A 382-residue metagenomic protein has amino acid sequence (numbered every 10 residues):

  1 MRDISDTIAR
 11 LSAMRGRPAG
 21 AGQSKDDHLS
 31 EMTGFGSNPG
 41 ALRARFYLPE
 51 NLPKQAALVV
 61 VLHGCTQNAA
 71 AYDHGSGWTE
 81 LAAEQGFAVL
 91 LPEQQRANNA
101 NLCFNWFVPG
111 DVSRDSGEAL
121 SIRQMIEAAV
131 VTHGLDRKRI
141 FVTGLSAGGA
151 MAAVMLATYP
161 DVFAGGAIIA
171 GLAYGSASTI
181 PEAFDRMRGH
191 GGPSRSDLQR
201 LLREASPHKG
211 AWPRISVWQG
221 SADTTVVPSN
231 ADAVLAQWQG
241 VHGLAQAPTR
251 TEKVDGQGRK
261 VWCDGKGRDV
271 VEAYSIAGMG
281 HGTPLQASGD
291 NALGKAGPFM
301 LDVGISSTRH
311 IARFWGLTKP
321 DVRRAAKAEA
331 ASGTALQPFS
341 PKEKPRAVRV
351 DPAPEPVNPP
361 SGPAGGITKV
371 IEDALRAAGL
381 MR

Functional and structural regions predicted by a protein language model:
M1-L58, A70-S76, E84, R137 (+7 more regions): A domain-start/cap signature at the N-terminus of enzymes
L52-A100, S176: Short substrate-entry loop that stabilizes the transition state in hydrolases
V60-T66, A170, Q219, A277: The conserved beta1-alpha1 loop
E93-G117, I180: Cap/lid segment of the alpha/beta-hydrolase catalytic domain
G110-H133, V154: Alpha/beta-hydrolase active-site loop
V130-T132, D136-G210, T224: Primarily recognizes the serine-hydrolase "nucleophile elbow" in alpha/beta-hydrolase and SGNH/GDSL folds
V217-Q219, D223: Short beta-strand/loop motif that positions the catalytic acidic residue of the alpha/beta-hydrolase fold
T225-N230, P284-L285: Conserved alpha/beta-hydrolase "acid-adjacent" motif
